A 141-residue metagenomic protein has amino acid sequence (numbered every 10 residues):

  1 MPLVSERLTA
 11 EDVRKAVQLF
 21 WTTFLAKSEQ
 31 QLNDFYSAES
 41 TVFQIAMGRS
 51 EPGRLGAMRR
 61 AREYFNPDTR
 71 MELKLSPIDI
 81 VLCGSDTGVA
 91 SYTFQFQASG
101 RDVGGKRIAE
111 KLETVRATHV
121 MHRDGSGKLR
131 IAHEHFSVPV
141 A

Functional and structural regions predicted by a protein language model:
M1-E11, A141: Basic/polar N-terminal segments that are highly enriched at the extreme N-terminus, encompassing both cleavable
L8-E11, E29-G84, K111: A solvent-exposed, acidic/Ser-Thr-rich amphipathic alpha-helical stretch
T9-S28: Short, aromatic-enriched amphipathic alpha-helices that serve as compact interaction elements
A61, L75-V81, F94-F96, R116-R123 (+1 more regions): Hydrophobic/aromatic beta-strand elements that line small-molecule binding cavities or substrate pockets in beta-rich
D68, F96-K111, V140-A141: Short, cysteine-centered beta-strand-loop-beta hairpins and adjacent loop/turn segments enriched in charged/polar
G88-Y92: Mid-chain, well-packed structural core segment of small domains
A109-A141: Short beta-strand edge/turn micro-motifs at domain boundaries
